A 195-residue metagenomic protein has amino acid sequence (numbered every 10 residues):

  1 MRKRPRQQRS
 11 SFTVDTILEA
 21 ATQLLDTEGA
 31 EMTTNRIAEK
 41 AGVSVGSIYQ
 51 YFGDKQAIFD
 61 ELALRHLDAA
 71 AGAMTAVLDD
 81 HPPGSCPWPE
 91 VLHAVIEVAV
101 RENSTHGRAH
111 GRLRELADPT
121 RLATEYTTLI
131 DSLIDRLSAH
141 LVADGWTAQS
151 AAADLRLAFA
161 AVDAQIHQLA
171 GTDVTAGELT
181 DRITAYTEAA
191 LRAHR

Functional and structural regions predicted by a protein language model:
M1-F12, R195: N-terminal intrinsically disordered/low-complexity leader segments
F12, T16, A20, L24-A57 (+1 more regions): Helix-turn-helix
I17-L25, A70, A99, V162: Short hydrophobic clusters on alpha-helical segments that form packing/core surfaces in small helical domains
F59-H66, H110, Y126-L129, L133: Alpha-helical DNA-contacting segments of helix-turn-helix folds
E61, T75-S104, A158: Hydrophobic alpha-helical connector segments
D79-S85, S104-L113, I130-L155, H194-R195: Hydrophobic alpha-helical bundle segments that form small-molecule/ligand-binding pockets
P89, H93, E97-V100, D131-S138 (+5 more regions): An amphipathic alpha-helix signature
G111-E115, A123, T127, L141-T187: Hydrophobic/aromatic-rich alpha-helical bundle segments in the mid-to-C-terminal region
